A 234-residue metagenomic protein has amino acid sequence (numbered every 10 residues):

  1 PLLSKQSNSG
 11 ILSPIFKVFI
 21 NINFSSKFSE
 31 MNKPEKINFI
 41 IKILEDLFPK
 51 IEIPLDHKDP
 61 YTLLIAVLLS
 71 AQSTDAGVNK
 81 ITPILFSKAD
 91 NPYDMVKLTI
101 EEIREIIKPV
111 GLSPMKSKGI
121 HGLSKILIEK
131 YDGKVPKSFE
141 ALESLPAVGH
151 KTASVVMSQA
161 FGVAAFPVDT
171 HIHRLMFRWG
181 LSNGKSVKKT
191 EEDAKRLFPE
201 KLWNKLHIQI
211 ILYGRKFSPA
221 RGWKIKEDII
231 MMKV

Functional and structural regions predicted by a protein language model:
P1-S4, T170: Short intrinsically disordered, low-complexity coil segments enriched in acidic
S4-S9, S13, S25-S26: Low-acidity, Ser/Thr- and Arg-rich intrinsically disordered low-complexity segments
N8-G10, K17, S218, E227-D228: Generic low-polarity alpha-helical segments
N32-V234: Catalytic cores of DNA base-excision repair glycosylases
